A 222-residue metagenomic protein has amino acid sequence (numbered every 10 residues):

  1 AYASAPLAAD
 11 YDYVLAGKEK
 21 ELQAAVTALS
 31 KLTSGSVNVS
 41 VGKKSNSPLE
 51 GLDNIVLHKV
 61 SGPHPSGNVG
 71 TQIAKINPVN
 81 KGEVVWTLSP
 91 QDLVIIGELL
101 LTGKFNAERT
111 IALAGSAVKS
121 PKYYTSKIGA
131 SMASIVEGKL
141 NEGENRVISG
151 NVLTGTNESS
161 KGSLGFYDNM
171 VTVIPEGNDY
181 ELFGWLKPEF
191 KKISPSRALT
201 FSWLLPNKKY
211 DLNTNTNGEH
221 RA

Functional and structural regions predicted by a protein language model:
A1-A222: Buried, small/hydrophobic-residue-enriched core segments of structured protein domains
